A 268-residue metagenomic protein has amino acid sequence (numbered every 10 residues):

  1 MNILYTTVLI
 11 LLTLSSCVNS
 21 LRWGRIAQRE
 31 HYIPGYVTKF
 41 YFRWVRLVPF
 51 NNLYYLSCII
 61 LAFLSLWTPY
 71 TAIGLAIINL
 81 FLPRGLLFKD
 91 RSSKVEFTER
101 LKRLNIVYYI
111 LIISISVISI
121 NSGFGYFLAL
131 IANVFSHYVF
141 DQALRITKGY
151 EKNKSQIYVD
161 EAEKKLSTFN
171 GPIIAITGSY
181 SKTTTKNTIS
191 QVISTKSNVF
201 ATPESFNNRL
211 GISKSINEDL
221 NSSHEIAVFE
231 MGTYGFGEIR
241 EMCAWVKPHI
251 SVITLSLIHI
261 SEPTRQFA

Functional and structural regions predicted by a protein language model:
L4-F97, R103-R265: Phosphate-binding loop of NTP-binding sites
